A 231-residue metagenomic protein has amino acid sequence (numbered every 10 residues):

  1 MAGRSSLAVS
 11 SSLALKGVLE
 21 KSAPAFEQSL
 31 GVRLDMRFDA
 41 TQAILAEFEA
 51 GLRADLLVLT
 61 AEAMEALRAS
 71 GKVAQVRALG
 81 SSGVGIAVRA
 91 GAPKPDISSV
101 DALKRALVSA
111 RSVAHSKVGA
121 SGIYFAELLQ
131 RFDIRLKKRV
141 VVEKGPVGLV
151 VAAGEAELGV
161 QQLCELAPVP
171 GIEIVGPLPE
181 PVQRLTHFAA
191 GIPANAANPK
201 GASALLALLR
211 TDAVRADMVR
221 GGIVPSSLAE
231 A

Functional and structural regions predicted by a protein language model:
M1-R33, R37, Q42, A46 (+3 more regions): Exported/periplasmic ABC-transporter solute-binding proteins
